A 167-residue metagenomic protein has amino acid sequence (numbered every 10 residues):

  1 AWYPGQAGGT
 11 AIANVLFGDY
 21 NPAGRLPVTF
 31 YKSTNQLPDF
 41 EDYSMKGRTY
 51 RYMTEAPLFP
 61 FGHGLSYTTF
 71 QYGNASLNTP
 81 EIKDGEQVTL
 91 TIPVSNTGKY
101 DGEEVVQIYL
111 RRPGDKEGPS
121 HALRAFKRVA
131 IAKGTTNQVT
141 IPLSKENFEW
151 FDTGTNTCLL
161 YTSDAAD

Functional and structural regions predicted by a protein language model:
A1-E103, Q107-L110: Secreted, periplasmic, or luminal enzymes acting at the cell surface/secretory milieu
A1-P4, P80, F126-A132, N156: Short, contiguous acidic/charged loop-to-helix segments that flank catalytic cores in large enzymes
Q87, Y109, L123-A125, N156-T157: Short intrinsically disordered coil segments
R111-K116: Change "in extracellular beta-sheet-rich domains … of secreted and cell-surface proteins" to "in beta-sheet-rich domains
G118-W150: Intrinsically disordered, low-complexity Pro/Gly/Ser/Thr-rich segments with frequent PxxP/GP/PP motifs and embedded
N147-L160: Short glycine/proline/serine/threonine-rich loop/turn segments at secondary-structure transition edges
Y161-D167: Conserved small/polar residues in nucleotide/adenosyl-binding loops
